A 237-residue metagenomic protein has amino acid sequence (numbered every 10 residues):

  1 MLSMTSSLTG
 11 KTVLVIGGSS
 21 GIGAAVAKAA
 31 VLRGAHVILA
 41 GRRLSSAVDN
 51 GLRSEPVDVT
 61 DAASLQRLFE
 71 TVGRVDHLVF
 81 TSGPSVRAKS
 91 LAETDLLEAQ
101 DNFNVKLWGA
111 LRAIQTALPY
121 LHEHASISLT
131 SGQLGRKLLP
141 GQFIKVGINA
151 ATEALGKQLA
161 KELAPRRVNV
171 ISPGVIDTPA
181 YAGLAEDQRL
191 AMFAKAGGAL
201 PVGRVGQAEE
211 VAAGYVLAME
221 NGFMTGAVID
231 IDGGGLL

Functional and structural regions predicted by a protein language model:
S19, A27: N-terminal Rossmann NAD(P)H-binding glycine-rich loop of SDR-like oxidoreductase domains
V79, G109, A113-A117, L155-G156 (+1 more regions): Hydrophobic positions on the long internal alpha-helix of Rossmann-like NAD(P)-dependent oxidoreductase domains
K89-L91, E98-Q100, M192, A196: Substrate-binding pocket helix/loop in short-chain dehydrogenase/reductase
A99-F103, L107, L111, H124-A164 (+1 more regions): Catalytic loop of short-chain dehydrogenase/reductase
R136, S172-G183: Short, flexible catalytic-loop segment of classical short-chain dehydrogenase/reductase
E153, E162-D177, M224-I231: Conserved Rossmann-fold SDR core element
R189-E209: Catalytic Tyr-x(3-8)-Lys segment
R204-I231: C-terminal substrate-recognition "lid" of short-chain dehydrogenase/reductases
